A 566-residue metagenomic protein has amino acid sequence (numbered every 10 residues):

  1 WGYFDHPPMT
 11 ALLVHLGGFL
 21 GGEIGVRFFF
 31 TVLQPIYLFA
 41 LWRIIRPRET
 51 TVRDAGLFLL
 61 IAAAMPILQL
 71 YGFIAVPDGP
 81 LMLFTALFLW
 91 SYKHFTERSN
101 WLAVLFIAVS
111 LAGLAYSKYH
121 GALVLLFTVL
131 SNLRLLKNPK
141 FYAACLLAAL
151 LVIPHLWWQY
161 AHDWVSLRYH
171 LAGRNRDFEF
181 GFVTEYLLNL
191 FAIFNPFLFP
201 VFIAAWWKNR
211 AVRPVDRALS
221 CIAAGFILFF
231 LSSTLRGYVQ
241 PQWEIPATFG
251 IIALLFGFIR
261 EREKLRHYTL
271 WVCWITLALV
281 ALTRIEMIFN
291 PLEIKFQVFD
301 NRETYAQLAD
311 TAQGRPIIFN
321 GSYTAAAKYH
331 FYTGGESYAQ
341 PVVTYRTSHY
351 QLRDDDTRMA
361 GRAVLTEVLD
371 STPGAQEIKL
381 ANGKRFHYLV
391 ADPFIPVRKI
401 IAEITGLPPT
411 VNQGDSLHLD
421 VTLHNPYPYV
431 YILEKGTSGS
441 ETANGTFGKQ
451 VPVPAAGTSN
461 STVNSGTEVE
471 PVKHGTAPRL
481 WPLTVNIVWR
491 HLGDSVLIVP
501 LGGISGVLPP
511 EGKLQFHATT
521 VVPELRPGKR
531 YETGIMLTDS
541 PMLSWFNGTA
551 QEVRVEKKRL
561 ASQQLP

Functional and structural regions predicted by a protein language model:
W1-L13, L20-I24, D163, Q297-D300: Extracytoplasmic catalytic/substrate-binding loops of multi-pass membrane glycan-assembly enzymes
I24, F28-E49, L87: Transmembrane-helix motifs of polytopic, lipid-linked glycan transferases
P47-E49, F88-V104, L133, A211: Membrane-interface transmembrane helices that cradle and orient dolichyl/undecaprenyl
R53-G56, H94-A112, P139-L146: Short hydrophobic alpha-helices at membrane interfaces in multi-pass membrane enzymes
F58-P66, L111, A115: Short helix- or helix-capping micro-motifs that position conserved polar/aromatic residues at function-defining sites
L70-P80: Short acidic/glycine- and proline-prone juxtamembrane loop motifs at membrane-interface regions of multi-pass membrane
V124-V215, L231: Transmembrane-lumen/periplasm boundary regions of multi-pass, lipid-linked membrane glycan transferases
R266-G314, S322-P341, T366-L369, V397-R398 (+2 more regions): Membrane-proximal, lumen/periplasm-facing interface regions of secretory-pathway glyco- and lipid-modifying enzymes
